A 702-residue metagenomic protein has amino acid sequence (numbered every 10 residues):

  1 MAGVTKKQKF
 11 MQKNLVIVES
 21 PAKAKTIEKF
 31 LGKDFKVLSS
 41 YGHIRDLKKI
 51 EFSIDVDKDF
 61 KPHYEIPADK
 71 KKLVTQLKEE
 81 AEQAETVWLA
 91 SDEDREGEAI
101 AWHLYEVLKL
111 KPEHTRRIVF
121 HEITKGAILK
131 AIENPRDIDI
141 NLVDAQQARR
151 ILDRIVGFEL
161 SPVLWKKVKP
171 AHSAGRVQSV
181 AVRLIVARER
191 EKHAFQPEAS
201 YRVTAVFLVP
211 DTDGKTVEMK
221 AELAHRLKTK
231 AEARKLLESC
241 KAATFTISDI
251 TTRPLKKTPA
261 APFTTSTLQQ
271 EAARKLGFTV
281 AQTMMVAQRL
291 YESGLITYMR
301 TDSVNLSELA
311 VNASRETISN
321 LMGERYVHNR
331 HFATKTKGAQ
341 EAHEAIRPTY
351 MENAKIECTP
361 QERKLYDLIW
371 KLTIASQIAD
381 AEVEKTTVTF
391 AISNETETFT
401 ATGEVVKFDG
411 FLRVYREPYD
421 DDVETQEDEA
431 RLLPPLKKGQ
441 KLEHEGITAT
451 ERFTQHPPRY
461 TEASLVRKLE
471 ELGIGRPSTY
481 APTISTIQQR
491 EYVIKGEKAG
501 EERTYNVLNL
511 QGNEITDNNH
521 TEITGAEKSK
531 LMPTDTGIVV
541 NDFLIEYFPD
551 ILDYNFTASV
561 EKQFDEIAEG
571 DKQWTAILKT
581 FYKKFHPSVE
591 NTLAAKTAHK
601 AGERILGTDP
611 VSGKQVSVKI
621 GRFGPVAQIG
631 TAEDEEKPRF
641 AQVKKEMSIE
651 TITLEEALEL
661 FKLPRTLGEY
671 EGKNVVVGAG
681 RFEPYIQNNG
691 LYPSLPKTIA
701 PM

Functional and structural regions predicted by a protein language model:
M1-R150, E159-L160, Y419-D420, E424: Intrinsically disordered, low-complexity regulatory segments
A2-L15, T26, K33-F35, D137-I138 (+8 more regions): Basic, low-complexity terminal or inter-domain segments flanking catalytic cores
P62-P67, K275, T454, L472-G473: Flexible beta-alpha connector loops of hexameric P-loop NTPases
S91-E93, Q270-A272, R300: Short glycine-centered, acidic/aromatic-flanked micro-motifs in structured strand/loop junctions that mark active-site
I123-F207, D249-K256: C-terminal or mid-to-C-terminal helical accessory/interaction module adjacent to the motor/catalytic core
K230-P259: Conserved alpha/beta core segments of nucleic-acid transaction machinery
Q269-E271, K275-Q282: A conserved hydrophobic secondary-structure block that centers on an alpha-helix together with its immediately flanking
